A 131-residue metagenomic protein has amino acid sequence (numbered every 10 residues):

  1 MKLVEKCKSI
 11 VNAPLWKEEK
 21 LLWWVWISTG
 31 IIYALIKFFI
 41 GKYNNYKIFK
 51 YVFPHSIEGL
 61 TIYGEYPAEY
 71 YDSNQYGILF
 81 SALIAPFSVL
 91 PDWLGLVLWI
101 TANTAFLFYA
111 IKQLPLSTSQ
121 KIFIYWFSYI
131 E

Functional and structural regions predicted by a protein language model:
L3, C7-I111, P115: TM-lumen/periplasm interface segments of multi-pass membrane proteins, especially the first transmembrane helix
S119-E131: Transmembrane and membrane-interface helices of multi-pass, inner-membrane envelope-modifying transferases
